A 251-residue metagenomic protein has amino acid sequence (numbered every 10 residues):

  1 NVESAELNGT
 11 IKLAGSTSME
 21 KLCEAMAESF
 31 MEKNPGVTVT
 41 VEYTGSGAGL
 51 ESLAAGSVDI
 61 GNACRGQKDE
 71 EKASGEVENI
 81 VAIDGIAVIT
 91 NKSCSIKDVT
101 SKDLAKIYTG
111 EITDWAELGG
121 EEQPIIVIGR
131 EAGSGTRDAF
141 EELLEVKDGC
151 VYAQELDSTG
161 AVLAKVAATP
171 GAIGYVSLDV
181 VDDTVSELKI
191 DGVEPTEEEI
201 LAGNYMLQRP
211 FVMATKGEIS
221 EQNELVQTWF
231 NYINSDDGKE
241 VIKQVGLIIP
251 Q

Functional and structural regions predicted by a protein language model:
N1-Q251: Exported/periplasmic ABC-transporter solute-binding proteins
